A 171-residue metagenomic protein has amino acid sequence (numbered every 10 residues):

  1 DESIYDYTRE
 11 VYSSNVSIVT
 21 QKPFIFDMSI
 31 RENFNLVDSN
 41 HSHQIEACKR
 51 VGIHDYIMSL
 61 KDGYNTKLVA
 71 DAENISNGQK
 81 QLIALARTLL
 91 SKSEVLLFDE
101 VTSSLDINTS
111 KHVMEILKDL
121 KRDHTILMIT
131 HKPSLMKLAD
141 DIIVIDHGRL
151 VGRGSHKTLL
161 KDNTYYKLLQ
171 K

Functional and structural regions predicted by a protein language model:
D1-V11, K111, E115: ABC ATPase NBD Q-loop/coupling interface
S13, R31-A70, M114-E115, D123: ABC ATPase nucleotide-binding domain helical subdomain, centered on the C-loop/LSGGQ "ABC signature"
L85, I129: Hydrophobic anchor residue at the start of the ABC signature
L90-E94, D123: A short, proline-enriched helix->beta-strand linker immediately N-terminal to the Walker B motif in ABC-type P-loop
L96-E100: Catalytic Walker B motif of ABC-type/P-loop ATPase nucleotide-binding domains
S110-R122, S134: Helical segment within the ABC ATPase nucleotide-binding domain
K132, K137-K171: C-terminal portion of ABC ATPase nucleotide-binding domains
